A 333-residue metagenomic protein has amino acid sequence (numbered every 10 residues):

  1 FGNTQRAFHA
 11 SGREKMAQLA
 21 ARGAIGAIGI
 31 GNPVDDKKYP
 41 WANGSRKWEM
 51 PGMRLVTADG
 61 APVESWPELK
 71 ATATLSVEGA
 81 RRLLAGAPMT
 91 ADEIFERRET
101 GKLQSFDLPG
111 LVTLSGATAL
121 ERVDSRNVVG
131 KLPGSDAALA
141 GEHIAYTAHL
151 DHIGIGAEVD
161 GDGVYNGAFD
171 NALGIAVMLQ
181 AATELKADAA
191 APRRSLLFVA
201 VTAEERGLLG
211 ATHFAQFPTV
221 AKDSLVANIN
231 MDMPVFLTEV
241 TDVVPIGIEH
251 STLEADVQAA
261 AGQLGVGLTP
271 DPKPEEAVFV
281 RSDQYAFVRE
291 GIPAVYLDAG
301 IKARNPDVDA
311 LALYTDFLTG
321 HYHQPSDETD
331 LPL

Functional and structural regions predicted by a protein language model:
F1, I30-P33, L75-E78, A117 (+8 more regions): Active-site-proximal beta-strand/loop segments in catalytic clefts of secreted hydrolases
F1-E64, E68, P133, G141 (+3 more regions): Extracellular/luminal Protease-associated
F1-M16, S65-A73, A80, S115-A119 (+5 more regions): Second-shell loop/turn segments in exported
G2-T4, G31, K37-G44, G86 (+6 more regions): Short, solvent-exposed loop/turn and secondary-structure capping segments
F8-Q18, D35, G154, D160-T252: Acidic/histidine-rich catalytic neighborhood of metal-dependent amide-processing enzymes
R54-A91, V201-P306, A312, L318: Metal-dependent peptidase/peptidase-like ectodomains
A61-G167, T183-A187: Soluble metallo-hydrolase cores and metallopeptidase-like ectodomains found primarily in the secretory/periplasmic
T183, A187, D298-L333: His/Asp/Glu-rich mid-to-C-terminal helical/loop segments that flank catalytic regions of hydrolases
